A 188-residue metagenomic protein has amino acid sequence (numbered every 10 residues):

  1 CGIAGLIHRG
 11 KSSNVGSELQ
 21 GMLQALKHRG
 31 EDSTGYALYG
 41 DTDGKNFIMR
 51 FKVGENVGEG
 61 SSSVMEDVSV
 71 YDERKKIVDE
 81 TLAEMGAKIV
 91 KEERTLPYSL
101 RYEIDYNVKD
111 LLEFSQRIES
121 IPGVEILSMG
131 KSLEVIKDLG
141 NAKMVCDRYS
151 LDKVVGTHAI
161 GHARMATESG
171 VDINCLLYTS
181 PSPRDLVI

Functional and structural regions predicted by a protein language model:
G2-L177: N-terminal glutamine amidotransferase
Y178-I188: Single conserved hydrophobic/aromatic residue that forms the stacking wall/gate of nucleotide- or nucleobase-binding
